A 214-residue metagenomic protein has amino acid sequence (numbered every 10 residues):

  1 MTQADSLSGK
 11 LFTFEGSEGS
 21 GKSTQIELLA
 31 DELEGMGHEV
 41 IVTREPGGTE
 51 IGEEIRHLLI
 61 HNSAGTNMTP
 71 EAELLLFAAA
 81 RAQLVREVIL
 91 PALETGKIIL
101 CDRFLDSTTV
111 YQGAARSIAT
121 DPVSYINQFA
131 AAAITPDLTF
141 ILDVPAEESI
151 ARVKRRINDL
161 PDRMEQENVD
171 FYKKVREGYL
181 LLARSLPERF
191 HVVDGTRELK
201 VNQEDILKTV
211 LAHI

Functional and structural regions predicted by a protein language model:
T2-D5, E27-A30, E147-I214: NTP-dependent small-molecule kinase module
L7-L11: Pre-Walker A (Motif I) flank of P-loop NTPase domains
F14: Hydrophobic anchor at the beta1->P-loop junction of P-loop NTPases
G19: Walker A (P-loop) phosphate-binding loop of P-loop NTPases
K22: Conserved lysine of the Walker
H38-A131, D205: ATP-dependent small-molecule kinase phosphotransfer cores that center on conserved nucleotide phosphate-binding segments
S107-E177: A glycine- and Lys/Arg-enriched "phosphate-lid" helix/loop adjacent to the NTP-binding pocket of small-molecule kinases
